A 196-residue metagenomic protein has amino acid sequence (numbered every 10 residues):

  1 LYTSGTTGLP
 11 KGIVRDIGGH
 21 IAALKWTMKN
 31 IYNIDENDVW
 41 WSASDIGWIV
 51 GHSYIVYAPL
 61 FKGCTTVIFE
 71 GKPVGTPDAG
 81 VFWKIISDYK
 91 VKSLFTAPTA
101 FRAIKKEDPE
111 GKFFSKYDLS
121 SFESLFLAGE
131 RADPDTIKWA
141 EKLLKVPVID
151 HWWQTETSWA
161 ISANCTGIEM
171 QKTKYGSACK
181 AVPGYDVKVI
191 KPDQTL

Functional and structural regions predicted by a protein language model:
L1-A22: Conserved AMP-binding A3 loop
T3, D45, G129, W153 (+1 more regions): Active-site glycine-centered loops adjacent to acidic/histidine catalytic or metal-binding residues that shape
T3-T6, M28, W40, L94 (+4 more regions): Conserved S/T- and glycine-rich ATP-binding loop of Class I adenylate-forming
I21-V39, I49-S93, K106-K112: Conserved AMP-binding/adenylation subdomain of ANL enzymes
W26, K138, G176: Active-site phosphate/pyrophosphate- and oxyanion-stabilizing loops and adjacent acidic/basic residues in soluble
C64, K92-T96, K105-K172, D186: Gly/Ser/Thr-rich phosphate-binding loop
K174-A181: Short Gly/Pro-enriched turn/cap motifs at secondary-structure boundaries
K188-L196: Conserved beta-loop-beta connector loops within the AMP-binding
